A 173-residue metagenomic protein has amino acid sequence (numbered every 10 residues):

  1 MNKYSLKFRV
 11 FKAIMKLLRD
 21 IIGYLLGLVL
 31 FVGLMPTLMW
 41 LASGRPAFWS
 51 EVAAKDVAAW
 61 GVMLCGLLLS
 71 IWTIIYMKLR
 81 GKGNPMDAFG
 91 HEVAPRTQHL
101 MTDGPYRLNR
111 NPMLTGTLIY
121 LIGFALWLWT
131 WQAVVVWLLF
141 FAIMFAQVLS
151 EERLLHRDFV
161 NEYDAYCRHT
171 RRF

Functional and structural regions predicted by a protein language model:
M1-D103, T115-F173: Membrane-anchoring alpha-helices and their flanking helix-loop junctions
L108-T115: Histidine-centered phosphotransfer motif of kinases
